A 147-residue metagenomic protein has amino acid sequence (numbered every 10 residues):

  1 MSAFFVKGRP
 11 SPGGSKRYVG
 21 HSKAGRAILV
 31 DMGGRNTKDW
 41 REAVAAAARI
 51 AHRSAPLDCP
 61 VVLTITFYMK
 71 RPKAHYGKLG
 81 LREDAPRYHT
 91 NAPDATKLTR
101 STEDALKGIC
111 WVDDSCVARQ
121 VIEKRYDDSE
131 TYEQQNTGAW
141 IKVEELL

Functional and structural regions predicted by a protein language model:
M1-L147: Acidic, proline/glycine-enriched N-terminal capping motif
